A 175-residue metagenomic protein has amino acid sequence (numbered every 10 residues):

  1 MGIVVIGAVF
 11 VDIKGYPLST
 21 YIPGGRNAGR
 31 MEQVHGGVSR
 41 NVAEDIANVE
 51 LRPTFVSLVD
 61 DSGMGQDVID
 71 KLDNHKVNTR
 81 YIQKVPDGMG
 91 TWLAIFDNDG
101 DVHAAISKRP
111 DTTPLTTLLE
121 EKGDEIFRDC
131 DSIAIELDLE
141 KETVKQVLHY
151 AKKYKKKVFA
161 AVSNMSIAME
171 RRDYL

Functional and structural regions predicted by a protein language model:
M1-L58, G63-D67, N74: Glycine-rich phosphate/adenosyl-contacting loop at the front of the ribokinase-like
A8, S57-D61, K84, N98 (+1 more regions): Cofactor-binding loop segments of dinucleotide-utilizing enzymes, especially the Rossmann-like FAD- and NAD(P)+-binding
F10, M31-E32, K108-T112, V162-S166: Short, acidic/turn-prone active-site loops that include or flank metal/cofactor- and phosphate-binding residues
G63-H75, A94-F96, Y174: Active-site-proximal loop->helix
K71-P86: A glycine-rich helix N-cap at a beta->alpha junction
K84, A94-S132, L137: Conserved phosphate-binding/catalytic loop of the ribokinase/pfkB sugar-kinase fold
S132-L175: Conserved beta-alpha-beta core of the PfkB/ribokinase-like small-molecule kinase fold
